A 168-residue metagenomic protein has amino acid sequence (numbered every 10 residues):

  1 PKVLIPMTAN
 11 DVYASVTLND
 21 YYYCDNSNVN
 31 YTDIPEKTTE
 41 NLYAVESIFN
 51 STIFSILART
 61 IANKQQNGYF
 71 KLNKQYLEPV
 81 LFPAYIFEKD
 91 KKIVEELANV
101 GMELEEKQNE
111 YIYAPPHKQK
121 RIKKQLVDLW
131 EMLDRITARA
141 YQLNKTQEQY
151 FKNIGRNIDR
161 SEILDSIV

Functional and structural regions predicted by a protein language model:
P1-I93: Polybasic, glycine- and aromatic-enriched phosphate-binding surface used to engage nucleic acids
A84-V168: Non-catalytic DNA-recognition/assembly elements of restriction-modification systems
